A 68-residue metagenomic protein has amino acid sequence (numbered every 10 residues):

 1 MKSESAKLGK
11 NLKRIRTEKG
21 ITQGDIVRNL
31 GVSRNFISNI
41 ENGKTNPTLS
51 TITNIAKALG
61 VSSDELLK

Functional and structural regions predicted by a protein language model:
M1-E18: A short, Lys/Arg-rich alpha-helix, primarily the initiator
K13, G24, T53: Residues within the helices of the helix-turn-helix
R16, V27, A56: The alpha-helix within a helix-turn-helix
T17, G31, N42, T53: Residue-level detection of the helix-turn-helix DNA-binding "recognition helix"
G20-N39: Short alpha-helical DNA-recognition segment
S50-E65: DNA major-groove recognition helix of helix-turn-helix/homeodomain DNA-binding modules
K68: Phosphate-coordinating loops and pocket residues in cytosolic domains that bind phosphorylated ligands
